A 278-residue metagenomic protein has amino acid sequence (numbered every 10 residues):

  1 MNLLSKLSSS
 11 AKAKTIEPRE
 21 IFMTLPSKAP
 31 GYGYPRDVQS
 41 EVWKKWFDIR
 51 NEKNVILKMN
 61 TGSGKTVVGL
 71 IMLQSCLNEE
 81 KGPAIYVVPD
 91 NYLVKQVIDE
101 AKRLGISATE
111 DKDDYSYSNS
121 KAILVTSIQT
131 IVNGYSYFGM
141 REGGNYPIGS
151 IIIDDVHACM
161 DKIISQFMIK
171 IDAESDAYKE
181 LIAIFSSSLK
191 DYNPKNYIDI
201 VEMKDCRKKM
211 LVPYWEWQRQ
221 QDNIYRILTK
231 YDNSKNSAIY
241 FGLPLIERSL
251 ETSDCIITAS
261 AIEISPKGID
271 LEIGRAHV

Functional and structural regions predicted by a protein language model:
N2-K58: Conserved pre-motif I regulatory segment
S40-E41, V55-I56, N60, P147-S150 (+1 more regions): Conserved coupling segment at the C-terminus of the helicase ATP-binding
N54-I56, P83-I85, A122-I123, S150: Residue-level preference for the first positions of well-ordered beta-strands
G62-G64: Conserved glycine(s) of the Walker
T66-I106, Q129-N133: Conserved Walker A/P-loop ATP-binding site and its immediately adjacent core in helicase/helicase-like ATPase domains
D90, V125-T130, D155-V156, R275: A short beta-strand-to-loop transition that corresponds to the Sensor-1 phosphate-sensing loop of AAA+ P-loop ATPases
K95-G143, A238-S265: Inter-Walker segment of RecA-like/P-loop motor cores
